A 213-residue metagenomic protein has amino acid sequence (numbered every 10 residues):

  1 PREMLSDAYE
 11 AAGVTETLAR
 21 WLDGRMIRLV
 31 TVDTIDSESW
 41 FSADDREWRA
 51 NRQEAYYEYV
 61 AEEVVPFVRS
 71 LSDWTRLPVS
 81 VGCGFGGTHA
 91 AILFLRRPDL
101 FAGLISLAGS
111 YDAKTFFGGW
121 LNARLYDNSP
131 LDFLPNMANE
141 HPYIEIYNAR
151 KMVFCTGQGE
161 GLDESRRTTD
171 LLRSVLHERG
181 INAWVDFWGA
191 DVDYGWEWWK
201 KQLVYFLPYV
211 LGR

Functional and structural regions predicted by a protein language model:
P1-R213: Non-catalytic cap/lid and distal C-terminal segments of serine-dependent acyl enzymes
